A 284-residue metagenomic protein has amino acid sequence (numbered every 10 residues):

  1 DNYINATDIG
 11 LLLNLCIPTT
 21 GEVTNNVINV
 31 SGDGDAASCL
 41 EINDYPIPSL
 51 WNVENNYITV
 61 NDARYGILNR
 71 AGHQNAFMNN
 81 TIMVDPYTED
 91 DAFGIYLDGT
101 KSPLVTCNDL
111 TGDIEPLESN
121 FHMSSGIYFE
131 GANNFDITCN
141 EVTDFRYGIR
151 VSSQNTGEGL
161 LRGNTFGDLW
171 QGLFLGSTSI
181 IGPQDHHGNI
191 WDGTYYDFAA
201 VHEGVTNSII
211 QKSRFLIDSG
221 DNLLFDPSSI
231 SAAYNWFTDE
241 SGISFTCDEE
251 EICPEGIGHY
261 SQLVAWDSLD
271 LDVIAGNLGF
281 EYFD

Functional and structural regions predicted by a protein language model:
D1-I4, I42, N52, G126 (+2 more regions): Short, intrinsically disordered, charge-balanced linker/junction segments flanking boundaries in proteins
N5-C16, V30-P48, V60-R70, T81-T100 (+4 more regions): Extracellular beta-strand/beta-solenoid scaffold signature
A6-N14, P18, A36-C39, P48-L50 (+4 more regions): Extracellular distal adhesion/interaction modules in secreted or cell-surface proteins
T19, N75-A76, P103-L104, N134-D136: Repeated loop/turn-to-beta-strand initiation elements of outer-membrane beta-barrel proteins
C139, E158-G163, Q184: A detector of tandem-repeat and repeat-rich interaction/domain scaffolds
L175-I230: Polybasic, proline/glycine-rich intrinsically disordered low-complexity segments
S208-D284: Extracellular/surface-exposed low-complexity segments
